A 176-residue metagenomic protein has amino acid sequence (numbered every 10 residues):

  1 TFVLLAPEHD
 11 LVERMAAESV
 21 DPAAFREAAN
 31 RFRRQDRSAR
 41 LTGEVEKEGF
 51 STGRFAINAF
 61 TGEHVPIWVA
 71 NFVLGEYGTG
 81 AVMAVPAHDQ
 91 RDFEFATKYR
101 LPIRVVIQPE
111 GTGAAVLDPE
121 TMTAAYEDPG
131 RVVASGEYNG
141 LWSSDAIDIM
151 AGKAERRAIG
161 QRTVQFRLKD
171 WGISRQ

Functional and structural regions predicted by a protein language model:
T1, A81-Q176: Residue patterns forming the tRNA-binding/recognition surfaces of aminoacyl-tRNA synthetases and related DALR
T1-Q108: NTP-handling and nucleic-acid-processing catalytic cores
